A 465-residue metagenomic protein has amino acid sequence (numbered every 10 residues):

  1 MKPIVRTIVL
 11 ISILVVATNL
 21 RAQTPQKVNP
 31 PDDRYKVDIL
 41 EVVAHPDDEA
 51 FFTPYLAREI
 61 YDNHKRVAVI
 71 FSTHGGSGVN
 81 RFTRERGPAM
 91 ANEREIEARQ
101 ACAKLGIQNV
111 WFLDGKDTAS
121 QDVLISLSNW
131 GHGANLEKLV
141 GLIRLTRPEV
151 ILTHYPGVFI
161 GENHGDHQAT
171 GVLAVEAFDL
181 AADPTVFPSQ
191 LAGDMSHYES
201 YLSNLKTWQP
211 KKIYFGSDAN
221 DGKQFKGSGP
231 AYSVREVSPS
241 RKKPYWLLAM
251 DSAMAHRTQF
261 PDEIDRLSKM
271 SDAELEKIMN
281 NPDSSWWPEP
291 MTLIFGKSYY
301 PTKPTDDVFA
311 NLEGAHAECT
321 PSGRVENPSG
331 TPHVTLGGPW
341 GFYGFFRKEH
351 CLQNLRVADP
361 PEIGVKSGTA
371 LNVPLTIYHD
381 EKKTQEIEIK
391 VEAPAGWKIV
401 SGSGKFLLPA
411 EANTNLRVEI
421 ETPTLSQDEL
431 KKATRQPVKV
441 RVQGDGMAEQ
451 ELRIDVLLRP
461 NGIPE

Functional and structural regions predicted by a protein language model:
K2, R6, A22-V42, I125-S126 (+1 more regions): Metal-dependent de-N-acetylase/amidase catalytic core
T7-N19: Bacterial N-terminal signal peptides
Q23-T146, Q168, V175-D179: Active-site rim/loop-helix segments in enzyme catalytic domains that contact anionic ligands
H333-P374, E465: Beta-sheet-dominated interaction scaffolds and their linkers
S367-P374, T414-N415, L430-V438: Short, solvent-exposed loop/turn segments enriched in Ser/Thr/Gly
Y378-G396, G402: Short acidic, flexible loop segments centered on an aromatic residue
W397-Q427: Intrinsically disordered, low-complexity Pro/Gly/Ser/Thr-rich segments with frequent PxxP/GP/PP motifs and embedded
T424-I463: Terminal connector regions
